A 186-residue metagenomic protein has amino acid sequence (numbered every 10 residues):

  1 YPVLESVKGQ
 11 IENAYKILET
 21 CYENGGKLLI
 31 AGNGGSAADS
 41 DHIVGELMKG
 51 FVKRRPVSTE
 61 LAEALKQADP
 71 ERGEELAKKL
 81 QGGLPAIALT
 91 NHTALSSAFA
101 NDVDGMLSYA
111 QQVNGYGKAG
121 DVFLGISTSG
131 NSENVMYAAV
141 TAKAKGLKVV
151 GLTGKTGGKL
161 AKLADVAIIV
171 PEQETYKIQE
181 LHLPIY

Functional and structural regions predicted by a protein language model:
Y1-E5: Generic N-terminal amphipathic, Lys/Arg-enriched alpha-helix
S6-N24: A short, well-structured juxtamembrane/interface segment
T20-Y116: Glycine-rich, small/polar surface segments that engage phosphate groups of diverse ligands
A37-D41, M106, N131-A138, L160: Short glycine/serine/threonine-rich phosphate/pyrophosphate-binding segments that cradle anionic phosphate groups
A110, S127, T153, I168-Y176: Short beta->alpha connector loops at strand-helix junctions that form conserved, small/polar/Pro-enriched
G151-A164: Short, glycine/polar-rich helix-capping loops at beta-to-alpha or helix-loop-helix junctions that flank or form
Y176-Y186: A charged, well-structured terminal subsegment
